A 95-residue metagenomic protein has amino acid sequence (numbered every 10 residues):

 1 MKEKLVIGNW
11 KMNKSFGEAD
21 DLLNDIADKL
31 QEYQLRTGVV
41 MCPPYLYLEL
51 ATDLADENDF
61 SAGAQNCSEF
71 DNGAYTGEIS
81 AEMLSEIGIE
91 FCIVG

Functional and structural regions predicted by a protein language model:
M1-I79: Conserved N-terminal beta1-alpha1 strand-loop-helix module at the mouth
E90: Short acidic/polar active-site loop segments enriched in Thr and Asp
V94: Short beta-strand and adjacent tight-turn residues that come in two discontinuous sequence segments and form the edges
